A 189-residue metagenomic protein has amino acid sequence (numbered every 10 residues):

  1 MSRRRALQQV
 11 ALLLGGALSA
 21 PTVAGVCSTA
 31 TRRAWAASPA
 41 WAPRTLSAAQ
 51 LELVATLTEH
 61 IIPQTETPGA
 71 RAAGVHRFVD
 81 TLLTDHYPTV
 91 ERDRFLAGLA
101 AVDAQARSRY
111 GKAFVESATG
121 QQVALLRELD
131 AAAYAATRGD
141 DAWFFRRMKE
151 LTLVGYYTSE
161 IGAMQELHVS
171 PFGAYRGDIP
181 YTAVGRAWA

Functional and structural regions predicted by a protein language model:
M1-A17: N-terminal secretory signal peptides and thylakoid transit peptides that target proteins across membranes
M1-R5, P21-T56, H60: C-terminal segment of N-terminal export signals and the immediately downstream linker at the start of the mature
L13, A20-A24, A136, G162: Short, polar/charged, Gly/Pro-enriched helix-capping and turn/loop motifs at alpha-helix termini and inter-helix linkers
A30-W35, A70-H76: Short alpha-helical hairpin
P43-S47, Q64-G69, P88: Short, N-terminal intrinsically disordered low-complexity segments that are rich in Pro/Gly and polar/charged residues
L51-T56, T67, G74-A189: Mature-region segments of soluble proteins
